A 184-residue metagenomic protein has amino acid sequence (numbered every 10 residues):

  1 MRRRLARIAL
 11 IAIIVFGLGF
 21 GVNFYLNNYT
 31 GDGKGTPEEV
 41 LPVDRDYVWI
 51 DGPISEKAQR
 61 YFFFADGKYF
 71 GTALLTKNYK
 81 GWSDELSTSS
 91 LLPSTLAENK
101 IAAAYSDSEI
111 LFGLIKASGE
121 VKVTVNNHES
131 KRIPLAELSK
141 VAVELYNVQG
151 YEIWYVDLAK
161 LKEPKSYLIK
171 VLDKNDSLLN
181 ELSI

Functional and structural regions predicted by a protein language model:
M1-L10, G31-T36, D173, S177 (+1 more regions): Short, Lys/Arg-enriched, disordered terminal segments
A6-F24: Hydrophobic membrane-insertion alpha-helices, especially the h-region of bacterial N-terminal signal peptides
G19-P93: N-terminal export/targeting and maturation segments
R45, V123-I184: Ser/Thr-rich low-complexity repeats and stalk/linker segments
D51-S55, A104, L161: Structural signature of eukaryotic scaffold interfaces centered on beta-propeller domains
G67-L74, P93-T95, V121-K122, E163 (+1 more regions): Short, surface-exposed beta-strand/loop "edge" segments at domain boundaries and coil↔beta transitions
T88-F112: Extracellular ectodomain segments of secreted/surface proteins
I115-V121: Short proline/glycine-enriched turn/loop motifs at strand-loop junctions of beta-rich domains
